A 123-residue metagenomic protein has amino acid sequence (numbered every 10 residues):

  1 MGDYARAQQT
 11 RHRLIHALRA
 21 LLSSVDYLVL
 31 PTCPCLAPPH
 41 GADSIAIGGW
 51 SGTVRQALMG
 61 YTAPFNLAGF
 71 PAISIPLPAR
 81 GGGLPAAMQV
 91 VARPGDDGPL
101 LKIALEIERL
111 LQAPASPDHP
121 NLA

Functional and structural regions predicted by a protein language model:
M1-L67, P117-L122: Serine-dependent amide/ester hydrolase catalytic core
Y4-A5, H16, N66-A123: Structural helix-boundary/capping segments
